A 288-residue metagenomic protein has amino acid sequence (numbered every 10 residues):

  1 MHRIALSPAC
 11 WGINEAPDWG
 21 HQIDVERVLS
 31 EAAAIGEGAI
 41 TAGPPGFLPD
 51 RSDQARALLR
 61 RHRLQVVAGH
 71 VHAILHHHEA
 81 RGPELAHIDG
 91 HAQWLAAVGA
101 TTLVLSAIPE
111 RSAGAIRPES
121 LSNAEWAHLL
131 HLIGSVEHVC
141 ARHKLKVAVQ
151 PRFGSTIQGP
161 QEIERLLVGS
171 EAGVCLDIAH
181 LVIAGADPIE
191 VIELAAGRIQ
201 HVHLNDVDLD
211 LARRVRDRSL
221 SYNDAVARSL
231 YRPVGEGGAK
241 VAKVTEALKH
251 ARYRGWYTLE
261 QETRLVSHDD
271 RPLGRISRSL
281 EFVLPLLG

Functional and structural regions predicted by a protein language model:
M1, L29-A34, L48-A68, A86-A100 (+4 more regions): Acidic (Asp/Glu)-rich catalytic clusters
R3-A5, A39-T41, R63-H70, T101-V104 (+4 more regions): Structural preference for beta-strand elements that scaffold enzyme active sites
L6, A32, I40, L59 (+7 more regions): Conserved, mostly hydrophobic/aromatic
C10-D24, I74-L85, P118-A124, P233-G235: Active-site mouth loops of central-metabolism enzymes
A39, H131-G235: Acidic/histidine-rich catalytic cores of soluble enzymes
A39-Q54, I74-A86, F153-Q158, H180-A186 (+3 more regions): Acidic-and-aromatic substrate-binding clefts and catalytic sites of carbohydrate-active enzymes
R61, H78-C175, I183, D270: Active-site acidic/histidine proton-transfer and metal-coordination neighborhood in alpha/beta enzyme cores
D269-G288: C-terminal helical cap(s) of enzyme catalytic domains, especially alpha/beta-barrels
